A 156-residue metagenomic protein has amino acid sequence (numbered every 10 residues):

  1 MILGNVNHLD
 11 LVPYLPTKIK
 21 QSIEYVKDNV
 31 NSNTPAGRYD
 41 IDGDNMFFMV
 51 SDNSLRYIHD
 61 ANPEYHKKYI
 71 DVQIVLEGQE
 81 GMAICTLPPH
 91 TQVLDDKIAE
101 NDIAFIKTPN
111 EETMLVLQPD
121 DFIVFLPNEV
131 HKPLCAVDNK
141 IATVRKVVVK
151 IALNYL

Functional and structural regions predicted by a protein language model:
I2-M49: A short, N-terminal "cap"/entry segment at the start of jelly-roll beta-barrel domains of the cupin/DSBH fold
R38-Y57, K68-E77: A short glycine-rich, His/Asp/Glu-containing loop-to-beta-strand
I41-F48, E80-K97: Short beta-strand/loop turn elements enriched in aromatics
G43, H59-I70, P89-D95, N110 (+1 more regions): A short beta-loop-beta micro-motif enriched in histidine and acidic residues
S51-H66, A99-E111, K132: Short acidic (Asp/Glu) patches
K68-I70, I74-M82, P89, I98-I103: Glycine- and acidic-residue-biased ligand/ion/polar-headgroup-sensing regions
V116-A136: Conserved metal-binding segment of the jelly-roll/cupin
F122-V124, I141-L156: A short hydrophobic beta-strand segment most commonly corresponding to one strand of the jelly-roll/cupin
